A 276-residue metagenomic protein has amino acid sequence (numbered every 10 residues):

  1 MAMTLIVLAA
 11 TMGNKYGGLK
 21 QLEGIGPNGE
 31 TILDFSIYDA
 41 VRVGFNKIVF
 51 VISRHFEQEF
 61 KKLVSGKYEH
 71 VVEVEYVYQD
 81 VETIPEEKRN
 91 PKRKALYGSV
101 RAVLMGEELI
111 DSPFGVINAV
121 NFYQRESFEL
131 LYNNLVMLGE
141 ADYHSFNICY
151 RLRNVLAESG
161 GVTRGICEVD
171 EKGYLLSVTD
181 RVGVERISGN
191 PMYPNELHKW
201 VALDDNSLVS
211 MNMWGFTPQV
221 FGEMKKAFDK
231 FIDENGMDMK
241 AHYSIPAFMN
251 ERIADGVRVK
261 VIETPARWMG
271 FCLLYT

Functional and structural regions predicted by a protein language model:
A2-S65, V74, Q79, S112: N-terminal glycine-rich phosphate-binding loop and ensuing alpha1 helix
G13, F122-Q124: A short, conserved beta-strand element in the Rossmann-like catalytic core that flanks the donor/metal-binding loop
Y68-S112: Short phosphate-binding loop-to-helix
P113-F122: Short beta-strand-to-loop acidic/aromatic patch adjacent to the donor-nucleotide binding site
R125-W214, P218: Conserved core of the sugar-phosphate nucleotidyltransferase
L208, K260-A266: Catalytic beta-strand/loop signature of glycosyltransferases that borders the donor
K225-V257: A C-terminal functional module that forms or caps the active site or interfaces directly with catalytic machinery
Y275-T276: Conserved small/polar residues in nucleotide/adenosyl-binding loops
